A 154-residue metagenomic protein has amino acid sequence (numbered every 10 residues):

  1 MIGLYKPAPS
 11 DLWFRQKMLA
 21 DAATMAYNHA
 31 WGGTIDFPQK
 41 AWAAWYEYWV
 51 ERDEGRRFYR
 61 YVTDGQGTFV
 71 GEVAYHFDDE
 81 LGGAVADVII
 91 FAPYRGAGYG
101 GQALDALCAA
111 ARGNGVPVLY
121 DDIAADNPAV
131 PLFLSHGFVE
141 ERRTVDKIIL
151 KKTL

Functional and structural regions predicted by a protein language model:
M1-A43: A short, well-structured alpha-helix characteristic of acyl/acetyltransferase catalytic modules
S10, L81, N127-P128: Short alpha-helical
I35-V85, F91-P93, T144: Acetyl-CoA-dependent GNAT
F91, A110, Y120-P131: Conserved beta-strand-loop-alpha-helix junction that forms the acyl-donor binding cleft
Y94, G98-A106: Conserved acetyl-CoA pyrophosphate-binding loop and the N-cap/start of the following alpha-helix in GNAT-like
G101, A124-R142: Conserved active-site alpha-helix within GNAT-family acetyltransferase domains
Y120-A124, V139-K152: Conserved catalytic-core motifs of GNAT/GCN5-like acyltransferases
